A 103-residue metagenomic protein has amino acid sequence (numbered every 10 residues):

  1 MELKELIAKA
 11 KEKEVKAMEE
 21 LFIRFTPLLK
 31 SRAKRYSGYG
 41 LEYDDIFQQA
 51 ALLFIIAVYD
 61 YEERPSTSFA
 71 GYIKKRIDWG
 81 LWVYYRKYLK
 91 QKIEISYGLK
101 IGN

Functional and structural regions predicted by a protein language model:
M1-Q91: Alpha-helical promoter-recognition and RNA polymerase-docking modules of transcription initiation factors, dominated by
Y85-N103: Charged, low-cysteine interdomain linkers and short loop/connector segments that bridge structured helical modules
